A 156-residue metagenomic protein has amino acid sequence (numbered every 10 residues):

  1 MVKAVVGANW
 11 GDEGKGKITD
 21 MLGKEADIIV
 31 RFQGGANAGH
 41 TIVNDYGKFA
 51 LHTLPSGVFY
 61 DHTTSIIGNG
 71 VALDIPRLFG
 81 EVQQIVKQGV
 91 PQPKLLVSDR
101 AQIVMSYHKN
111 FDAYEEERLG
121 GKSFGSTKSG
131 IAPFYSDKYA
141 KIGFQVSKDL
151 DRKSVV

Functional and structural regions predicted by a protein language model:
M1-K3, K24-D27, N37-A38, D45-F49 (+5 more regions): Short coil/turn connectors at secondary-structure junctions
V2-G34: N-terminal phosphate-binding or glycine-rich loops at protein starts, especially the Walker A/P-loop of NTPases
G7-W10, G14, I66-R77, L96 (+4 more regions): Catalytic cores of large soluble enzymes that bind and process phosphate-bearing ligands
A8, D12-K17, G35-A36, S126 (+2 more regions): Gly/Ser/Thr-rich helix-start
F32-H40, A113-L119: Short, mixed-charge, low-aromatic patches
G39-A113: Glycine-rich, N-terminal phosphate-binding loop and its surrounding beta-alpha-beta segment
G80, Q84-R152: Hydrophobic alpha-helical hairpins/lids featuring a short glycine-rich hinge
V155-V156: Conserved small/polar residues in nucleotide/adenosyl-binding loops
